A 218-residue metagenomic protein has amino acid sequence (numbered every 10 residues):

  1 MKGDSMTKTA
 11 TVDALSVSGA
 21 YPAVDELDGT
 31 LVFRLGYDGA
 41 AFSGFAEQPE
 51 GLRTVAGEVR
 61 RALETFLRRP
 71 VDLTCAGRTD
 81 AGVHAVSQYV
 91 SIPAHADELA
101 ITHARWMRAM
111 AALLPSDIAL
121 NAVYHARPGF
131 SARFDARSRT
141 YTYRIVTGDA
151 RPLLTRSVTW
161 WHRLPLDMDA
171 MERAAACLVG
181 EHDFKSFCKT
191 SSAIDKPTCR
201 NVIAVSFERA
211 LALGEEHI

Functional and structural regions predicted by a protein language model:
K2-I218: Structured-RNA-binding interfaces characteristic of tRNA pseudouridine synthases
